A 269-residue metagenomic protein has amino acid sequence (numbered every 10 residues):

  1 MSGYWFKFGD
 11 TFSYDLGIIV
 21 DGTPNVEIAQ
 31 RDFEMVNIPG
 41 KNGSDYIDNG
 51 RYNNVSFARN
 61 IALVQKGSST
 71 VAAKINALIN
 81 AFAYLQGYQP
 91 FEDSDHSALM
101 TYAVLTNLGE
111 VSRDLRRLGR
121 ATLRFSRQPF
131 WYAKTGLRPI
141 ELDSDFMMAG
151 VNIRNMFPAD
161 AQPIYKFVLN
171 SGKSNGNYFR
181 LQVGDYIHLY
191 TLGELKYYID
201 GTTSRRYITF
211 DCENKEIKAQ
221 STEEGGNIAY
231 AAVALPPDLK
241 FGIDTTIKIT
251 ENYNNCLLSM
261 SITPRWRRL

Functional and structural regions predicted by a protein language model:
M1-N37: Polar/acidic, low-complexity leader/linker segments enriched in S/T/G and N/D
W5, A62-N107: Short, acidic/charged, Gly/Pro-enriched secondary-structure junctions
D32-P39, D48-Y52: Compositionally biased P/S/T/G-rich terminal and signal peptide-adjacent segments that lie outside catalytic cores
S44-S69, R117-F130: Oligomerization/assembly interface segments of phage tail-like spikes and tubes
R51-V55, A83-L85, L115-G119, F157-A161 (+2 more regions): Solvent-exposed loop and beta-edge segments used for protein-protein assembly and interaction
A72-I79, G119-A121, R138-I140: "Short basic amphipathic alpha-helical interaction patches in structured regions
Y88-Y132: Short beta-strand and beta-hairpin "edge-sheet" elements
T135-L269: Intrinsically disordered, low-complexity segments enriched in serine, threonine, and glycine
